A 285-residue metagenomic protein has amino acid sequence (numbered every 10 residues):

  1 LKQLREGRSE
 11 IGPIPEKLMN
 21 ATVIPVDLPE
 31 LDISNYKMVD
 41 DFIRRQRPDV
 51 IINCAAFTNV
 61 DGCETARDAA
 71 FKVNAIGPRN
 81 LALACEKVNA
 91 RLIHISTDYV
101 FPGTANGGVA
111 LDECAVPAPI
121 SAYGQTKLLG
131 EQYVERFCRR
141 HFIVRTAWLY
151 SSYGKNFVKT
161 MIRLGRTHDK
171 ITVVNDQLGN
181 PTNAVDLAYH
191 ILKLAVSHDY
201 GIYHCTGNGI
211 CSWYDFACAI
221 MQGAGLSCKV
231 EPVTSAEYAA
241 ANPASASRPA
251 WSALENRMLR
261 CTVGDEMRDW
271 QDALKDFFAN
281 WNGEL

Functional and structural regions predicted by a protein language model:
L1-V50: N-terminal Rossmann/SDR dinucleotide-binding element
V26, I51-A55, L92-T97, P102 (+1 more regions): SDR active-site strand-loop-helix element
I33-V73, A84: NAD(P)H-binding glycine-rich loop region in Rossmannoid oxidoreductase-like domains and their noncatalytic homologs
T65, K72, G77-N80, V100-V144 (+1 more regions): Catalytic helix-loop patch of NAD(P)-dependent Rossmann-fold dehydrogenases
Q132-G179, V185-D186, L192: NAD(P)-dependent short-chain dehydrogenase/reductase
V173-L178, Y203-I210, T262: Glycine-rich Rossmann NAD(P)(H)-binding loop
H190, S197-A244, F278, L285: Mid/C-terminal beta-alpha module of Rossmann-like enzyme folds, strongest in SDR-family dehydrogenases/epimerases
S247-L285: C-terminal amphipathic/interface module of NAD(P)-dependent oxidoreductases and related NAD-binding regulators
